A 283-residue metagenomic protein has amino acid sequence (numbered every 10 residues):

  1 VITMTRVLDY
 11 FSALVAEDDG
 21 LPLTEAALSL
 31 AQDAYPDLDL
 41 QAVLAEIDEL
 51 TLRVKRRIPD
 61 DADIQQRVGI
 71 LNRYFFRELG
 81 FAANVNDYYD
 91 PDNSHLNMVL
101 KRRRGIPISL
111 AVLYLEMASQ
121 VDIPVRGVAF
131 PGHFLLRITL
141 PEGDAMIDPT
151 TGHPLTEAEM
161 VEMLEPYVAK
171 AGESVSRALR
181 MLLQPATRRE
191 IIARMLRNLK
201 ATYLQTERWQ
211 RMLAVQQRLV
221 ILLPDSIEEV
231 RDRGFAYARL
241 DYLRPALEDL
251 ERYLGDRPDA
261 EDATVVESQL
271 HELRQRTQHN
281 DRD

Functional and structural regions predicted by a protein language model:
V1-D283: A structural boundary/capping signal
